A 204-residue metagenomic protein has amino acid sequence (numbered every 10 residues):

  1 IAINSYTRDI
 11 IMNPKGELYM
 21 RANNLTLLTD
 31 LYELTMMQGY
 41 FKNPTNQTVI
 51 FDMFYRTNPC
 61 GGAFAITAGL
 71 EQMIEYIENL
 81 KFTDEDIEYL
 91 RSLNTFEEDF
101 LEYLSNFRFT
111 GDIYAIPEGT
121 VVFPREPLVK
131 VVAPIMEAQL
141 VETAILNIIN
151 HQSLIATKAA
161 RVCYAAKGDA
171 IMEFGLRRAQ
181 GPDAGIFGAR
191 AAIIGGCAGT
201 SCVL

Functional and structural regions predicted by a protein language model:
R8, N13-T48, T57-P59, T95 (+2 more regions): Buried, small/hydrophobic-residue-enriched core segments of structured protein domains
V49-R108: N-terminal, Lys/Arg-enriched amphipathic/low-complexity engagement segments that precede the first folded domain
